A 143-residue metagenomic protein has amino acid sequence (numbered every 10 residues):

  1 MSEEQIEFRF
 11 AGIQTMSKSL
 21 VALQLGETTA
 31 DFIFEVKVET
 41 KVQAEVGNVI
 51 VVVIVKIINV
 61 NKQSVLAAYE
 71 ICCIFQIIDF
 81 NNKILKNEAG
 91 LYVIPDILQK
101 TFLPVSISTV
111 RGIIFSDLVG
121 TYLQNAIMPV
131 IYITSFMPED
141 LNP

Functional and structural regions predicted by a protein language model:
M1-V105, G112-P143: N-terminal intrinsically disordered, cationic/polar leader segments that include organellar targeting peptides
